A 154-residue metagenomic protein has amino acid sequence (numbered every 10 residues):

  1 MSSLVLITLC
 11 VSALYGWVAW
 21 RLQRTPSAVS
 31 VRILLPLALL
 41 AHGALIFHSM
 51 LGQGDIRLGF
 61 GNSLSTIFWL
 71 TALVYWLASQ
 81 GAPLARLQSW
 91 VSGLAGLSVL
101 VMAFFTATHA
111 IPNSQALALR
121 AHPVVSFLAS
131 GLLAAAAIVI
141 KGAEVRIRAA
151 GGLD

Functional and structural regions predicted by a protein language model:
M1-L14, P123-S130: Hydrophobic transmembrane alpha-helical segments in integral membrane proteins
L6-P26, A135-K141: N-terminal signal-anchor/start-transfer transmembrane helix
V11-R21, A38-H48, T66-A78: Central hydrophobic cores of alpha-helical transmembrane segments in multi-pass inner-membrane proteins across all
V18-L34, R148-A149: Membrane-interface helix-loop junction between the first two transmembrane segments
A28-P36, G61-L64, A85-G96: Cytoplasmic-side transmembrane-helix entry/capping segments in multi-pass membrane proteins
P36-L51, L97-F104: A generic, lipid-embedded transmembrane alpha helix
Q53-G81, S92: Alpha-helical transmembrane-segment detector that highlights a single hydrophobic TM helix and its immediate
G81-A136: Hydrophobic alpha-helical segments and helix pairs
